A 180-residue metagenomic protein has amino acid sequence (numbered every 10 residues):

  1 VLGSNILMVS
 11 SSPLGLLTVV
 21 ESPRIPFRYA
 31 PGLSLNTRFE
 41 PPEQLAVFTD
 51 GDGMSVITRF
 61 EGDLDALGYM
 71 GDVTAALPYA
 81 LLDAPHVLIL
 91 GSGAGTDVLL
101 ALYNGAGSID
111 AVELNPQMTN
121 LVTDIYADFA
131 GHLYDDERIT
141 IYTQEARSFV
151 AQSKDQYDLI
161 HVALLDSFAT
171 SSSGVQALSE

Functional and structural regions predicted by a protein language model:
V1-E137: Class I S-adenosylmethionine
L14-E21, K154-A163: Conserved long hydrophobic alpha-helices within structured protein cores
R24, D52, A146-R147, L165-S167: Solvent-exposed coil/turn segments that connect beta secondary-structure elements in extracytoplasmic/periplasmic
A94-G95, E145-S148: Short acidic loop-to-helix transition motifs that present clustered carboxylates
Q117-M118, I125, D136-E137, T143-Q144 (+1 more regions): Mobile active-site "lid"/loop adjacent to the S-adenosyl-L-methionine
S148-K154: Short conserved loop adjoining the S-adenosyl-L-methionine
